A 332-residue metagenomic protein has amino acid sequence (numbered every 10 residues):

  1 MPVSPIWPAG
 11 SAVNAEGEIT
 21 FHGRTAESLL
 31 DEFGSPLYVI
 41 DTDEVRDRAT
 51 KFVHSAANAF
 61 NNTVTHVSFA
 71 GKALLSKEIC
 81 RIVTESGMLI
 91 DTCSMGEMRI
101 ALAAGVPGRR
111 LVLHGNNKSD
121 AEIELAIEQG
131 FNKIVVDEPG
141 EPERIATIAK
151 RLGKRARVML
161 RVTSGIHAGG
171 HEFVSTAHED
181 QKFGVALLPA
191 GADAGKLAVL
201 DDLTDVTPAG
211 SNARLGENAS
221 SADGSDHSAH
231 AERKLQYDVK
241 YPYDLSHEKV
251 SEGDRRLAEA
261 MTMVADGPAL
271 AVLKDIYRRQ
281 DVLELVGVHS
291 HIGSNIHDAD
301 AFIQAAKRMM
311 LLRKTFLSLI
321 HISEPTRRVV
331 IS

Functional and structural regions predicted by a protein language model:
M1-R157, E172, D193-T207, N212-L215 (+4 more regions): A charged N-terminal "starter" segment
A59-N62, P268-L285, T315-L319: A structural motif corresponding to the C-terminal end of an alpha-helix and its immediate exit/capping segment
A70, R157-T163, H289-H291: Short beta-strand segments
R157-L160, S164-L188, Y237-D238, P242-D244 (+4 more regions): Phosphate/diphosphate-binding glycine-rich loops and adjacent basic-rich segments that engage nucleotide
D238, S246, G267-R278, S290: Conserved beta-alpha junction segments in alpha/beta enzyme cores
H297-A305: Short glycine/threonine-rich loop-to-helix capping motif typified by GTGT followed within a few residues by an Asp-Pro
K307-K314: Midchain, well-structured core segments that form catalytic/ion-binding scaffolds
I320-P325, V329-S332: Single conserved hydrophobic/aromatic residue that forms the stacking wall/gate of nucleotide- or nucleobase-binding
